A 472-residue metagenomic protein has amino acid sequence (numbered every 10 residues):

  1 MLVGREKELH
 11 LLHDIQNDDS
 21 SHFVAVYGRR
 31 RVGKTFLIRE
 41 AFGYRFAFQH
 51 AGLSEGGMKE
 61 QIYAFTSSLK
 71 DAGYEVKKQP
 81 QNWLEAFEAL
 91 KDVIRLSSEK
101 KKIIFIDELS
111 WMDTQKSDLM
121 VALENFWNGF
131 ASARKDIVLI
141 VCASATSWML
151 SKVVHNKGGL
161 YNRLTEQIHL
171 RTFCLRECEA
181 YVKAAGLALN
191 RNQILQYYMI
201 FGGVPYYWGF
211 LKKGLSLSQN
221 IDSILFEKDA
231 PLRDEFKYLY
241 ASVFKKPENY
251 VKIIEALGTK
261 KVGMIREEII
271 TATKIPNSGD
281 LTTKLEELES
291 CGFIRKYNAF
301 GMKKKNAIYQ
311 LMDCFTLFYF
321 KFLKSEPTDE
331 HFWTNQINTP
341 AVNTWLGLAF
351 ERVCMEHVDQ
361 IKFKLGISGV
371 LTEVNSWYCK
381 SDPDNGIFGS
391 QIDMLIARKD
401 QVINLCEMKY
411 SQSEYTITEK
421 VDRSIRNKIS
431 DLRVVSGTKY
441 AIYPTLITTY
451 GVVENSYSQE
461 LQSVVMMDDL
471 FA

Functional and structural regions predicted by a protein language model:
Y27, R31, W111-Q115, L119 (+1 more regions): Sensor-1/coupling segment of RecA-like P-loop NTPase cores
K34: Conserved lysine of the Walker
Y44-K77, K91, F318: Conserved NTP-binding/hydrolysis module of P-loop NTPases
I94-L119, L123: Conserved P-loop NTPase "ATPase switch" module shared by AAA+ and STAND
I168-Q193: Conserved small helical "lid"/interfacial subdomain of P-loop NTPases
Y206-Y207, L211-I392: Accessory nucleic acid-recognition modules appended to NTPase machines
V358, S390-Q412, I425, P444: Conserved catalytic cores of phosphodiester-cleaving nucleases, focusing on short active-site segments
T438-A472: Domain-level recognition of nuclease-like catalytic cores that cleave nucleotide substrates
